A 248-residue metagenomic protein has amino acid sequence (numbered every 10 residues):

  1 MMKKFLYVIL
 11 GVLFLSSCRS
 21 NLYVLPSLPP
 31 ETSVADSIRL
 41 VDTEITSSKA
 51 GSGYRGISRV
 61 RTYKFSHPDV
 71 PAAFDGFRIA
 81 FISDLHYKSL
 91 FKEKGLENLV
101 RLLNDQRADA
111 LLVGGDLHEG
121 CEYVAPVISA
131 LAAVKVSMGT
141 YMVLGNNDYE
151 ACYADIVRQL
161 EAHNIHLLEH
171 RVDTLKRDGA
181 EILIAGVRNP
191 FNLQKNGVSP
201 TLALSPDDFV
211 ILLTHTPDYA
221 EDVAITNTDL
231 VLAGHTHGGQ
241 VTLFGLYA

Functional and structural regions predicted by a protein language model:
M2-R78: Acidic, histidine-bearing metal-coordination/catalytic regions of metal-dependent phosphoesterases
L40, S52, K64-S66, S129-L193 (+1 more regions): Extended active-site neighborhood of metal-dependent phosphoesterases/phosphodiesterases
G56-S58, V70-H166: Membrane-embedded segments
G76-H86, E181-P190, I211-H215: Active-site-proximal beta-strand elements of phosphoester/diester hydrolases
H86, L117-H118, N147-D148, V172-D173 (+3 more regions): Catalytic metal-binding/acid-base residues of hydrolase active sites
A132, P217-A248: Conserved beta-sheet core of the metallophosphoesterase superfamily
R177-G179, K195-N196, Q240-Y247: Short, charged, surface-exposed secondary-structure boundary motifs
A203-L212: Short beta-strand/loop segments at the ligand-binding rim of alpha/beta enzyme cores
